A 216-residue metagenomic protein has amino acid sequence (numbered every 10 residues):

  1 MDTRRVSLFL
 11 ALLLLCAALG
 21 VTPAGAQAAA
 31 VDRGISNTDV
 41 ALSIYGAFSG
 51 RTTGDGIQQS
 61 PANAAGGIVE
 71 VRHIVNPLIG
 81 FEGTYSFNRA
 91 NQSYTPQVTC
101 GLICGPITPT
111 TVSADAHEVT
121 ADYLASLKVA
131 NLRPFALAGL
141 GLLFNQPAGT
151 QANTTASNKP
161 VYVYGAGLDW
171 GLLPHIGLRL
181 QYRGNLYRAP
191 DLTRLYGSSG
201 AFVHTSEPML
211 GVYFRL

Functional and structural regions predicted by a protein language model:
M1-S36: Cleavable N-terminal export/targeting peptides
A29-V31, A41, E70-T150, K159-P160 (+2 more regions): Gram-negative (and chloroplast) outer-membrane scaffold detector with strong preference for beta-barrel transmembrane
N37-D39, G66: Extracytoplasmic
L42-G54, L140-F144, N185: Transmembrane beta-strand segments that form the barrel wall of outer-membrane beta-barrel proteins
G46, Y85-F87, Y182-G184: A mature extracytoplasmic/lumenal domain signature
G46-I68, S157-K159: Surface-exposed strand-loop-strand hairpins of Gram-negative outer-membrane beta-barrel proteins
T52-Q59, S93-C100, Q146-T154, P190-G197: Outer-membrane beta-barrel translocator domains and adjoining extracellular loop/strand segments of Gram-negative
S60-N63, K159, W170-G177, R183-L192 (+1 more regions): Subset of outer-membrane beta-barrel
